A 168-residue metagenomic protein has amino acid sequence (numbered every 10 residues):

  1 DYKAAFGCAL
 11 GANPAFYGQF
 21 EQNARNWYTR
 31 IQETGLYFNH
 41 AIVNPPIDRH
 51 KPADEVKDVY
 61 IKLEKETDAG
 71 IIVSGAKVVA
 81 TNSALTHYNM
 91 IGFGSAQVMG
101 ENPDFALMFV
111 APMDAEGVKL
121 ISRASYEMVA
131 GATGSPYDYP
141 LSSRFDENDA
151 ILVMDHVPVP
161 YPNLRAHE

Functional and structural regions predicted by a protein language model:
D1-F38, Y88: Internal helix-loop-helix
R25-T29, P45-K62: Beta-sandwich/jelly-roll carbohydrate-recognition scaffolds of carbohydrate-active enzymes
L36-F38, A69, H87-N89, F105-F109 (+2 more regions): Structural beta-strand/beta-sheet cores of well-ordered domains, especially the beta-sheet scaffolds that support
Y37-P46, G75-K77: Core alpha/beta catalytic barrel or barrel-like domain that forms the active/cofactor pocket in diverse metabolic
T67-A76: Conserved SET/PR-domain catalytic core that frames the SAM/AdoMet-binding pocket
A76, A80-T133: A short core secondary-structure module
E116-P158: Flexible, small-/acidic-enriched active-site or ligand-binding loops
Y161-H167: Conserved small/polar residues in nucleotide/adenosyl-binding loops
